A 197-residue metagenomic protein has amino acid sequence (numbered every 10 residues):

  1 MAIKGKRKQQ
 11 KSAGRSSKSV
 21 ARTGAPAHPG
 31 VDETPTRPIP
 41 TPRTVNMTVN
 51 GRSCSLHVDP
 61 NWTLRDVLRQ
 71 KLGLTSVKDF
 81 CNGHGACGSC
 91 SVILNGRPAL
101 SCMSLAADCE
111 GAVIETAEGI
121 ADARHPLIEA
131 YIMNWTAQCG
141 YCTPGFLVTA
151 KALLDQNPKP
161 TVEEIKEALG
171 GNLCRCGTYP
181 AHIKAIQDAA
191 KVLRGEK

Functional and structural regions predicted by a protein language model:
A2-K197: Signature of N-terminal electron-transfer/Fe-S-associated modules in redox systems
